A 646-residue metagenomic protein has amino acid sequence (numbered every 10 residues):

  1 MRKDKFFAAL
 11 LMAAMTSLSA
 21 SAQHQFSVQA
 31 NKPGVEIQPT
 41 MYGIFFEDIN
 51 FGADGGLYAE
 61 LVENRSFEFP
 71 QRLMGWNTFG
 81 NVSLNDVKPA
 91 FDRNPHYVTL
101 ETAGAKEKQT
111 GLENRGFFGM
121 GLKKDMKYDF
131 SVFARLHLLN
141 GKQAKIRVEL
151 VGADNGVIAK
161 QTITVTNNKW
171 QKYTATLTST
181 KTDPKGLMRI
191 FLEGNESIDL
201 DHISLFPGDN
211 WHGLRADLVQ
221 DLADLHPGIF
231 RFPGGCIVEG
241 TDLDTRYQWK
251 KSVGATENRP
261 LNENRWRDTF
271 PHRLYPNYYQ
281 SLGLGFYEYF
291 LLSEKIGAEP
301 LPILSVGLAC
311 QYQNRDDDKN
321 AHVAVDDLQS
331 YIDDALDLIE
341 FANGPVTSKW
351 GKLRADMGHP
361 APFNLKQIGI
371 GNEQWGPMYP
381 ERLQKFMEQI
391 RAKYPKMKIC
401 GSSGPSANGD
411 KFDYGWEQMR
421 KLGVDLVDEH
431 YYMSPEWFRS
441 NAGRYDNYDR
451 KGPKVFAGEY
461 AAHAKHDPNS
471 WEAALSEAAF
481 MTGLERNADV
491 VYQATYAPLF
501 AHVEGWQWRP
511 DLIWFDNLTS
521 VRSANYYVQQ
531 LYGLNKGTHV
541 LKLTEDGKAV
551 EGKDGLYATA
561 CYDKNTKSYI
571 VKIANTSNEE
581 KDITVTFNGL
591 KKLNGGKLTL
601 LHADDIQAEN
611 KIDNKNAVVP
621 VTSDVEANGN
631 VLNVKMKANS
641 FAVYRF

Functional and structural regions predicted by a protein language model:
M1-Q25: Bacterial Sec-dependent N-terminal signal peptides
Q23-S281, E299-L301, D316-Q329, N372 (+7 more regions): Extracellular and organelle-lumenal recognition/adhesion modules and their flexible linkers in secreted
Y42, F230-F232, P300-P302, I368-I370 (+4 more regions): Hydrophobic faces of well-ordered beta-strands that scaffold small-molecule active sites in alpha/beta enzyme cores
I44, V132, H226, S293 (+6 more regions): Conserved, mostly hydrophobic/aromatic
T162, G555-K592, L598, A603 (+1 more regions): Carbohydrate-binding surface patches
L177-T180, K185-L187, P207-P227, L282-L292 (+5 more regions): An active-site-proximal structural segment forming one wall of the substrate-binding cleft that immediately precedes
E193, P233-G234, Q311, V346-P377: Active-site groove signature of glycoside hydrolases
L292, E388-Q389, P395-K398, W416-K421 (+4 more regions): Catalytic-core region of carbohydrate-active enzymes that cleave or remodel glycosidic bonds
